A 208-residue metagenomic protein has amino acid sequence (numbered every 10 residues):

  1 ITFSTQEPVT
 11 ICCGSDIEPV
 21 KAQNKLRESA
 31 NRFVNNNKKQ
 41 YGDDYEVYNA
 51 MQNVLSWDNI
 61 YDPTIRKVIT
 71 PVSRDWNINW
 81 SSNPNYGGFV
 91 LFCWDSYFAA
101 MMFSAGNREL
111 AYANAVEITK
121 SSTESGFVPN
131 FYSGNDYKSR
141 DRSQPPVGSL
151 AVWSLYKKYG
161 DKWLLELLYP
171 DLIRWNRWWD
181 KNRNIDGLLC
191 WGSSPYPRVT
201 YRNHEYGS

Functional and structural regions predicted by a protein language model:
I1-F89, W163, I173-D180: Acidic/polar, glycine-enriched structural segments that form the non-catalytic walls/loops of the carbohydrate-binding
Y86-S208: Aromatic-rich carbohydrate-recognition surfaces in CAZymes
